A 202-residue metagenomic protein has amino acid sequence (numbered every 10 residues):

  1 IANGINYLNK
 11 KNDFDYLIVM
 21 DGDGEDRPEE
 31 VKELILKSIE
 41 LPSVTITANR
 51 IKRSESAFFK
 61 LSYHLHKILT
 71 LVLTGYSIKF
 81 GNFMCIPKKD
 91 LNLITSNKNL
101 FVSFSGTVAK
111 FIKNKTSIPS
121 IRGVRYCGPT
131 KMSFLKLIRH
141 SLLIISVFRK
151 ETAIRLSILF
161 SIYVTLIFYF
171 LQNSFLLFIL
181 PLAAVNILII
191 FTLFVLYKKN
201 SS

Functional and structural regions predicted by a protein language model:
I1-L8, Y16-V19, E25-V102, V124-G128 (+2 more regions): Acceptor/aglycone-binding surface of glycosyltransferases and processive sugar-polymer synthases
K11, L41, L171-Q172: Short coil/turn helix-boundary motifs
K11, V72-L73, F111, F148: Alpha-helical structural context
K11-D13, F194: Generic intrinsically disordered, low-complexity segments enriched for polar/acidic and small residues
G106, K110-S202: Hydrophobic helical membrane-anchoring modules
